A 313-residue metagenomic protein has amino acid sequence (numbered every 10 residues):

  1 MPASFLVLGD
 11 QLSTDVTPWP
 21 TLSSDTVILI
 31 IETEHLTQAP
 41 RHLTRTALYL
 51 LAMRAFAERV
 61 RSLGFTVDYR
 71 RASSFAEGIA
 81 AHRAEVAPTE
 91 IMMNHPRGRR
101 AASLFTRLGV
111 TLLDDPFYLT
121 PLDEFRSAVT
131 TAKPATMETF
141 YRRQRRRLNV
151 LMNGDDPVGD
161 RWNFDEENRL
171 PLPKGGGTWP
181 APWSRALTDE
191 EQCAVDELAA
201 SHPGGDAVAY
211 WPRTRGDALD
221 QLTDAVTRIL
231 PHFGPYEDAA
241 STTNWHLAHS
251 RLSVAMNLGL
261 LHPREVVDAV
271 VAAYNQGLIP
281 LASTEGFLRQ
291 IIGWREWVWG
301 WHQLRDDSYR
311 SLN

Functional and structural regions predicted by a protein language model:
M1-R70: N-terminal beta-strand-loop-alpha-helix module at the start of alpha/beta ligand-binding or catalytic domains
L6-D10, I31-E32, R70-S73, M93-P96 (+2 more regions): Short His-Asn-centered micro-motif
S13-D15, L36-Q38, A76-E77, R100 (+2 more regions): Flexible loop/turn segments at secondary-structure boundaries
D15-T17, Q38-A39, G234, R264-V266 (+1 more regions): Short helix/loop capping segments that flank catalytic or ligand/cofactor-binding pockets
F75-W211: Beta-rich, aromatic/charged-enriched effector core domains that present basic-aromatic interfaces for binding
L148-F287: Glycine/tryptophan-enriched, flexible segments
E285, Q290, R295-N313: Active-site cradle of extracellular carbohydrate-active enzymes
